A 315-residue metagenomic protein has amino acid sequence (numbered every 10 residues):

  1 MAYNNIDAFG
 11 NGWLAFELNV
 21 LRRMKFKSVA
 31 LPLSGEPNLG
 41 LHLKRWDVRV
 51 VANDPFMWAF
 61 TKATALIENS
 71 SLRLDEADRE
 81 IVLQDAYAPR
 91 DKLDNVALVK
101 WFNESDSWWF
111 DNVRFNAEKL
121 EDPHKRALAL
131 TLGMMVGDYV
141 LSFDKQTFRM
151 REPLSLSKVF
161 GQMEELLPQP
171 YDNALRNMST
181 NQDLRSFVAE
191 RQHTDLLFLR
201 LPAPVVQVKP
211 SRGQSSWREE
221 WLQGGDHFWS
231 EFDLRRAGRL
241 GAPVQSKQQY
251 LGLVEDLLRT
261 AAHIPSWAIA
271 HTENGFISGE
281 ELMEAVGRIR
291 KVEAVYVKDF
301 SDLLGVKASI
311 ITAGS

Functional and structural regions predicted by a protein language model:
M1-W46, A59-K62, E68-N69, M135: S-adenosyl-L-methionine
W13-L14, W101-Q214, G224-L240: SAM-dependent nucleic-acid methyltransferase catalytic core
V48-N53: Short beta-strand element of Class I
F56: Conserved SAM/SAH-binding beta-strand->alpha-helix loop
L66-L120: Conserved phosphoryl-transfer catalytic core
E152, G279-S315: Class I S-adenosyl-L-methionine
R218-L258: Glycine-rich S-adenosyl-L-methionine
G241-R290: Conserved Class I SAM-dependent methyltransferase catalytic core
